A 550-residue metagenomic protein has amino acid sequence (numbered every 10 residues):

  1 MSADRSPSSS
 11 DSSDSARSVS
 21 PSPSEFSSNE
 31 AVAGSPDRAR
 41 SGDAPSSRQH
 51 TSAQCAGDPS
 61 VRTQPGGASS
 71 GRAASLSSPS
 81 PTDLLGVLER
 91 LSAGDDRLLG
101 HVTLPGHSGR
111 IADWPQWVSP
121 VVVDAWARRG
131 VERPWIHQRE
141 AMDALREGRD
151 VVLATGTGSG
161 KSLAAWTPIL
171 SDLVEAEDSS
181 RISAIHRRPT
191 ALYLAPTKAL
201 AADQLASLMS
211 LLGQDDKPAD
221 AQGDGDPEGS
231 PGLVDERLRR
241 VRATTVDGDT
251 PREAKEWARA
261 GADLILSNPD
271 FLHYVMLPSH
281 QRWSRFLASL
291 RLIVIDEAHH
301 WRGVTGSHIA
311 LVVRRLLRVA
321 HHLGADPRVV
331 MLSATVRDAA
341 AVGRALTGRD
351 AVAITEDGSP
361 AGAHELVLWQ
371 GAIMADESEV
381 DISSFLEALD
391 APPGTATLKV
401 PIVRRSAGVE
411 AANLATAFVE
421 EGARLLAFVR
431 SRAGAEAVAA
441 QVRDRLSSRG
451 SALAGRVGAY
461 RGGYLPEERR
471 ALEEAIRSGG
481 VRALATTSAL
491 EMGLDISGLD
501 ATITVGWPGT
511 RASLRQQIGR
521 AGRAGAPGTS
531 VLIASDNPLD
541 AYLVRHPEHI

Functional and structural regions predicted by a protein language model:
M1-I136, D150, I182, P218-D224 (+1 more regions): Helicase-associated low-complexity/disordered flanking segments
S92-R128, R133-I136, E140, R146-E147 (+3 more regions): Helicase motor core with emphasis on the C-terminal RecA-like subdomain
S162: Walker A/P-loop
